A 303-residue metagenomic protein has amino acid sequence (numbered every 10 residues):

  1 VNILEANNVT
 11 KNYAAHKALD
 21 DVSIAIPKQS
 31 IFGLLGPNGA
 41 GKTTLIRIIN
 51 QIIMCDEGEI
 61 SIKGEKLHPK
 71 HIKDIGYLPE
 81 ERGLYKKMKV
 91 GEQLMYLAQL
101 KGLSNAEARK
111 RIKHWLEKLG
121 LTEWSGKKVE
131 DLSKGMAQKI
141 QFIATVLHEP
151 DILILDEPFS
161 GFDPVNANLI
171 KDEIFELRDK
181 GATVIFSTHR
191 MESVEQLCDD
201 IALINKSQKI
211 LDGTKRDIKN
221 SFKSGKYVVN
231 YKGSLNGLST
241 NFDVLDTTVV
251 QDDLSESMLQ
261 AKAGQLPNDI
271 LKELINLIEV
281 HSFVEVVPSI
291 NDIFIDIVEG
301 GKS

Functional and structural regions predicted by a protein language model:
V1-T10, G300-S303: ABC-family P-loop ATPase nucleotide-binding domain
L4, K11-N205, L211: ABC transporter nucleotide-binding domains
N7, D20, D56, L245 (+1 more regions): A short, local hydrophobic-aromatic micro-motif
T10, H68, G91, M191 (+4 more regions): Alpha-helix N-cap/helix-start and coil->helix boundary motif
D172-M258: ABC transporter nucleotide-binding domain
S224-S303: Short, charged/small-residue-rich alpha-helical element at the C-terminal edge of ABC transporter nucleotide-binding
